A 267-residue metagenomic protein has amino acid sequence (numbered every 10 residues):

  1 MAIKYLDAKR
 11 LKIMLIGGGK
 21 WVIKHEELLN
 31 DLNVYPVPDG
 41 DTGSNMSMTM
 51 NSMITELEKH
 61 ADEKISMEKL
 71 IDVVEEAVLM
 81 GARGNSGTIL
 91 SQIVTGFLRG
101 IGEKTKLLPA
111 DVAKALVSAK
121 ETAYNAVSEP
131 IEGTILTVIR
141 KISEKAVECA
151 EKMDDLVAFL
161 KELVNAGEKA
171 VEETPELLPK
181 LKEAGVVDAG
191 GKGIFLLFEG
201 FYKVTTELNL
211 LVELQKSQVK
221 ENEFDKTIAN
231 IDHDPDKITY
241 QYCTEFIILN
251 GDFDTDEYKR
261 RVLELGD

Functional and structural regions predicted by a protein language model:
M1-D267: N-terminal loops that bind phosphate or other acidic moieties and the adjacent beta-alpha structural core
